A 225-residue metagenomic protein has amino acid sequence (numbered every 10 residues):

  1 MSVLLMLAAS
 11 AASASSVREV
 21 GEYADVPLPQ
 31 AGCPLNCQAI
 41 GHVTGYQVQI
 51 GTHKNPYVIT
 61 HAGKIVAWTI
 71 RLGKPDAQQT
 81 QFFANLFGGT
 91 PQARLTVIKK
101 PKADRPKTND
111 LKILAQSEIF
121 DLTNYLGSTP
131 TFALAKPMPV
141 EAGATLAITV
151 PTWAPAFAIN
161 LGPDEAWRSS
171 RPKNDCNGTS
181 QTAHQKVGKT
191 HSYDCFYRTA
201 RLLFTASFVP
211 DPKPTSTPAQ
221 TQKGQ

Functional and structural regions predicted by a protein language model:
M1-A8: Bacterial N-terminal signal peptides
S10-A14: Sec/Tat signal peptide C-region and signal peptidase I cleavage site
S15-C37, F87-K186: Aromatic- and Gly/Pro-enriched, solvent-exposed loop/edge beta-strand patches characteristic of beta-rich domains
I40-T60, T129-F132: Short beta-strands within extracellular/lumenal beta-sheet-rich domains
Q49-T52, A67, R71, F157: Extracytoplasmic low-complexity repetitive segments enriched in small/polar residues
V58-Q78: Extended extracellular/luminal ectodomain segments enriched in beta-structured repeat modules
A67, A77-Q81, T90-L95: Exposed beta-strand and adjacent loop surfaces of beta-rich binding modules that mediate intermolecular recognition
Q81, N85, A154-G224: Exposed low-complexity, polar/acidic, P/S/T/G-rich flexible segments that act as propeptides, protease-susceptible
